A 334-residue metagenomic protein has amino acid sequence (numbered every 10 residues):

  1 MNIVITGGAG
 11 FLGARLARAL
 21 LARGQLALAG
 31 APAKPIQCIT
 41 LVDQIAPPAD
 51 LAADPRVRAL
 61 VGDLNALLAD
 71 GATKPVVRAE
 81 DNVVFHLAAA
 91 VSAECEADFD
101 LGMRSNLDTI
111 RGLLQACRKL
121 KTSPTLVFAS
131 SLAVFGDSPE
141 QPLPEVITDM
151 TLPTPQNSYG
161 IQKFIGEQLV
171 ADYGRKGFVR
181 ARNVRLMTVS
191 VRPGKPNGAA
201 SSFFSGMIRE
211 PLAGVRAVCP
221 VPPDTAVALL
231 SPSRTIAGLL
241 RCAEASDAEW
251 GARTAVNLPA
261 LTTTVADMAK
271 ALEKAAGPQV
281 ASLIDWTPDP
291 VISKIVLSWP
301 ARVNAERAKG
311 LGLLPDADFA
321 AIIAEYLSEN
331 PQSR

Functional and structural regions predicted by a protein language model:
N2-L26: N-terminal Rossmann NAD(P)H-binding glycine-rich loop of SDR-like oxidoreductase domains
V61-S105: NAD(P)H-binding glycine-rich loop region in Rossmannoid oxidoreductase-like domains and their noncatalytic homologs
D98, M103-I110, V127-A133, Q162-K163: Short alpha-helix in the Rossmann-fold core of NAD(P)-dependent oxidoreductases
R104, P139-N183: Catalytic helix-loop patch of NAD(P)-dependent Rossmann-fold dehydrogenases
R111-Q156: Conserved Rossmann-fold NAD(P)-dependent oxidoreductase catalytic core, especially the SDR/UDP-sugar
A171-A226, P232-R234: NAD(P)-dependent short-chain dehydrogenase/reductase
P211, G238-V296: Mid/C-terminal beta-alpha module of Rossmann-like enzyme folds, strongest in SDR-family dehydrogenases/epimerases
P288, P300-G310, L314-R334: Amphipathic terminal alpha-helices
